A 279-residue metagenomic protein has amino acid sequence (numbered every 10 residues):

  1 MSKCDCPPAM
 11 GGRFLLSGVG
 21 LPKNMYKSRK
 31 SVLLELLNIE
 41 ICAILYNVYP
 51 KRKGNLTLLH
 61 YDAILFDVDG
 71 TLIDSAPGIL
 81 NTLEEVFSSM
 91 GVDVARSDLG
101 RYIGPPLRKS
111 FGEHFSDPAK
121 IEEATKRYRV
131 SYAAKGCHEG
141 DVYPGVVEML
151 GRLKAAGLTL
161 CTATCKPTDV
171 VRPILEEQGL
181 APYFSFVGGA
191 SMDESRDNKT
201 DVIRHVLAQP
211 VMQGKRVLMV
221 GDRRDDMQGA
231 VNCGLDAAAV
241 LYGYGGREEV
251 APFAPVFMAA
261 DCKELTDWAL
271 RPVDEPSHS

Functional and structural regions predicted by a protein language model:
K3-L15, S28-E35, G54: Positively charged N-terminal leader segments that act as targeting/secretion signals
R29, L33, L37-F66, S277-S279: Non-catalytic pre-domain segments flanking phosphatase-related domains
Y49, T57-E148, R152, A156 (+1 more regions): N-terminal helical cap/lid subdomain that shapes the substrate entry/recognition surface in HAD-like hydrolases
L59, A156-L158, P210-G214, P272: Glycine-rich phosphate-binding loop signature in dinucleotide/nucleotide-binding domains
A63, K199-M227: Conserved Lys-Pro-Asp/Glu-containing loop-to-beta segment of HAD-superfamily phosphomonoesterases, centered on
S88-M90, K109-F115, E139, K154-C161 (+2 more regions): Substrate-recognition/cap helix-loop segment adjacent to the acidic, metal-dependent catalytic center of Asp-based
G179-V187, E249-T266: Structural recognition of alpha->loop->beta junctions
M219-F257: Acidic, Mg2+-coordinating phosphoryl-transfer loop and its flanking beta/alpha structural elements, shared across
